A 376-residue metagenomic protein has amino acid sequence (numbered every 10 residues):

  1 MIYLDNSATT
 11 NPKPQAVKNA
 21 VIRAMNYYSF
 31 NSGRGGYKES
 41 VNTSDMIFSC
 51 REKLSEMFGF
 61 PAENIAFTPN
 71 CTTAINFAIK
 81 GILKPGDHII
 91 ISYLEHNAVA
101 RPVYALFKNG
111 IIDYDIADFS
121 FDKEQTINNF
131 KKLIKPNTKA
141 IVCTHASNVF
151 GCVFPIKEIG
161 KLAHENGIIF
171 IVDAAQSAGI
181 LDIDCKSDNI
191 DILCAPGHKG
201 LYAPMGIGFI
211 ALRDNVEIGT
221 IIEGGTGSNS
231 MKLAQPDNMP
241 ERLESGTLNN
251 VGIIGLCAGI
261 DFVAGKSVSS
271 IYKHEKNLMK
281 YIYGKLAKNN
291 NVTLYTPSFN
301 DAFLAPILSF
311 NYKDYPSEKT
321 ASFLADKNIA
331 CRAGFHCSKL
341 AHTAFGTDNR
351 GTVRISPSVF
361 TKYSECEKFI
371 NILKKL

Functional and structural regions predicted by a protein language model:
M1-L376: Pyridoxal 5′-phosphate
